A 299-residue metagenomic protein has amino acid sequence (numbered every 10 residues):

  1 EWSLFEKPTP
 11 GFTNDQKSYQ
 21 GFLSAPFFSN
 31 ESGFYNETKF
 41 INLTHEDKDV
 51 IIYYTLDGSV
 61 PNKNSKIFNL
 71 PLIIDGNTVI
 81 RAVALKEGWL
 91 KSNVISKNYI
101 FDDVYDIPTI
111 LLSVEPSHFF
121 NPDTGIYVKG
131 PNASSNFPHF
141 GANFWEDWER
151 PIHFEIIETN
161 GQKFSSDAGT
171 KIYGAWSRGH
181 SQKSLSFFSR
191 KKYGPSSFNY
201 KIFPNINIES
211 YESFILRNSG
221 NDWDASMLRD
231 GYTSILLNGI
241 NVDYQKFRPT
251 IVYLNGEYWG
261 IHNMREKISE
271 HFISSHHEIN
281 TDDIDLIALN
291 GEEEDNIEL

Functional and structural regions predicted by a protein language model:
E1-G169, K191-K192: Short, compositionally stereotyped local motifs that mark structural "simplifiers"
N36-T38, I67, D75-I80, V94 (+6 more regions): Generic recognition of stable, solvent-exposed alpha-helical segments in well-folded globular domains
H45-D47, D103-D106, W145-W148, Q162-K163 (+4 more regions): Extracellular/periplasmic catalytic domains that process cell-envelope and extracellular macromolecules
T55, N64-K66, N93-I95, P122-G125 (+6 more regions): Short, solvent-exposed loop/turn and secondary-structure capping segments
D103-I107, I172-L185, H271-S274: Short, surface-exposed linear segments at secondary-structure transitions and domain or protein termini
F144-W148, S210, W223-G231: Soluble non-cytosolic domains of exported or imported proteins
I152-N160, L228-V242: Zn2+-dependent metallopeptidase catalytic core
S184-W223, G239-Q245, P249-L299: Internal "kinase-insert"/substrate-recognition segments embedded within catalytic cores of ATP-dependent enzymes
